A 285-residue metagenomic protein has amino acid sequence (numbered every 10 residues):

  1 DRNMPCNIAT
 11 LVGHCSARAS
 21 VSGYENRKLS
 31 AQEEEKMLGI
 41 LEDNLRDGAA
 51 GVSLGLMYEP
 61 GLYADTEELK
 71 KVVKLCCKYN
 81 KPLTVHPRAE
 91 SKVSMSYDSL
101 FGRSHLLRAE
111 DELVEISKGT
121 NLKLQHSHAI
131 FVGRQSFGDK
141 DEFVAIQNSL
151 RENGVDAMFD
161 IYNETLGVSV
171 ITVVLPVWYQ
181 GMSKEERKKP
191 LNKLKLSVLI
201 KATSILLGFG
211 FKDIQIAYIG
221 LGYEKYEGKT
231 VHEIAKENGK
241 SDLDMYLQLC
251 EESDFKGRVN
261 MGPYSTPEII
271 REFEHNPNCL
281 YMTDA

Functional and structural regions predicted by a protein language model:
D1-G119: Hydrophobic, small-residue-rich alpha-helical packing segments that form membrane-like cores
P5, L11-S16, S20, R27-A31 (+3 more regions): Active-site neighborhoods of metal-dependent hydrolases
